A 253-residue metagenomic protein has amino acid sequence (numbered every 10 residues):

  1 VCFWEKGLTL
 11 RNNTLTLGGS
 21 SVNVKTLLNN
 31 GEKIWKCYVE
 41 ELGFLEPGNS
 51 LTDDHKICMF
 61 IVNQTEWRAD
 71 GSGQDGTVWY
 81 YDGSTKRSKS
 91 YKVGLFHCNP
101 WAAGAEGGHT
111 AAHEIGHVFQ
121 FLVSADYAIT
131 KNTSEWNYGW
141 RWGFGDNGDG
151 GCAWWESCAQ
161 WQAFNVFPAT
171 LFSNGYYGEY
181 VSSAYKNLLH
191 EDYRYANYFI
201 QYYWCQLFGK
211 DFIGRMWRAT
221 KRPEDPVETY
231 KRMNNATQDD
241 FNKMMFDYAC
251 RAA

Functional and structural regions predicted by a protein language model:
V1-K92, F96-I115, F119-T130: Zn2+-dependent metallopeptidase catalytic core
N23, L27-I34, G107-I115, W154-C158 (+5 more regions): Stable alpha-helical elements in mature extracytoplasmic
K36-F44, H117-S124, F164-P168, C205-G209 (+1 more regions): Sec-exported extracytoplasmic/periplasmic mature domains
E40-I57, Y127-S134, N147-C152, F172-G178 (+2 more regions): Surface-exposed patches in mature extracellular/periplasmic domains of secreted proteins
V93-Y185, Y203: Zinc-dependent metallopeptidase catalytic helix centered on the HExxH motif and its immediate flanking segment
C152-W155, Y193-N197, G209, N234-F241: Active-site-proximal structural scaffolding
L171-T220: Long, well-structured alpha-helical subdomains associated with metal-dependent extracellular/ecto-lumenal hydrolases
P223-A253: Beta/coil-rich, acidic/histidine-enriched accessory regions frequently appended to metallopeptidases
